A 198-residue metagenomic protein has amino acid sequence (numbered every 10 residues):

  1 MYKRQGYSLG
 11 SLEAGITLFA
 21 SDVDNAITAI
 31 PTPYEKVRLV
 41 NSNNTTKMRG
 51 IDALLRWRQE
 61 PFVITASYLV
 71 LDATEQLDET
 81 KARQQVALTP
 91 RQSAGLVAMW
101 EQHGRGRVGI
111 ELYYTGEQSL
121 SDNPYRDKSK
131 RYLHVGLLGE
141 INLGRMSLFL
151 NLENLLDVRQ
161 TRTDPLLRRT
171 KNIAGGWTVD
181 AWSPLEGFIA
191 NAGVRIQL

Functional and structural regions predicted by a protein language model:
M1-Y2: Short, small-residue-biased leader/transition segments that mark boundaries at the very start of proteins
G6, R56, M99, E140-N142: Well-ordered beta-strand positions
G10, K47, P90, R131-L133 (+2 more regions): Residue-level preference for beta-strand/loop junctions
S11, G15-V23, N41-D122, R195-Q197: Gram-negative outer-membrane beta-barrel transporters
T17, N123-K128, V135-G139, V179-D180: Short, glycine/charged-rich beta-strand-loop motifs at protein surfaces that mediate ligand recognition and catalysis
D24, I30-L39, K81-V86, Y125-K130 (+1 more regions): Flexible, surface-exposed loop regions and adjacent strand-edge segments of Gram-negative outer-membrane beta-barrel
D24, Y114-S119, I141-L198: C-terminal beta-signal and adjacent terminal beta-strands/loops of Gram-negative outer-membrane beta-barrel proteins
N44, A87, K128, S183-P184: Aromatic-acidic/polar surface patches that form glycan- and anion
